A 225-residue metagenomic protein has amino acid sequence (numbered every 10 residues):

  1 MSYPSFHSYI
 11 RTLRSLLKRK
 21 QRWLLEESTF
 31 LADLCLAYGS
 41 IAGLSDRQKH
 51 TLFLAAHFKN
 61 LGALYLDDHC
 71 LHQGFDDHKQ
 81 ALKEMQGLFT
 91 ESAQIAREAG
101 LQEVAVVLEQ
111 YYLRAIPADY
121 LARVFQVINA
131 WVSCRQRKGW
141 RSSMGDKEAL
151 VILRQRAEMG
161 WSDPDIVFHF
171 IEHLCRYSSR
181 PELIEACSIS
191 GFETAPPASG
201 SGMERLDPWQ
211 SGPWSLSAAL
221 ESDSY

Functional and structural regions predicted by a protein language model:
M1-G87, S224-Y225: Acidic/His-rich, divalent-metal-binding segments that scaffold phosphate/diphosphate chemistry
R14-Q21, G39, Y112, R135-K138 (+1 more regions): Short amphipathic alpha-helical interaction patches enriched in hydrophobic/aromatic residues with interspersed Lys/Arg
L31, C35-G39, S92, A96 (+1 more regions): Buried hydrophobic packing segments
L52-A56, A93-V127, V132, R141-G212: Histidine/acidic-rich helix-loop-helix segments that form or flank divalent-metal centers in metalloenzyme catalytic
A63, V132-S133: Active-site micro-motifs of SAM-dependent methyltransferase domains
H69-L71, Q136-W140: Juxtamembrane interface at the ends
D77-Q80, K138-D146: Short, charged, surface-exposed loops that flank catalytic or proteolytic processing sites
W209-Y225: Long, low-complexity, intrinsically disordered segments
